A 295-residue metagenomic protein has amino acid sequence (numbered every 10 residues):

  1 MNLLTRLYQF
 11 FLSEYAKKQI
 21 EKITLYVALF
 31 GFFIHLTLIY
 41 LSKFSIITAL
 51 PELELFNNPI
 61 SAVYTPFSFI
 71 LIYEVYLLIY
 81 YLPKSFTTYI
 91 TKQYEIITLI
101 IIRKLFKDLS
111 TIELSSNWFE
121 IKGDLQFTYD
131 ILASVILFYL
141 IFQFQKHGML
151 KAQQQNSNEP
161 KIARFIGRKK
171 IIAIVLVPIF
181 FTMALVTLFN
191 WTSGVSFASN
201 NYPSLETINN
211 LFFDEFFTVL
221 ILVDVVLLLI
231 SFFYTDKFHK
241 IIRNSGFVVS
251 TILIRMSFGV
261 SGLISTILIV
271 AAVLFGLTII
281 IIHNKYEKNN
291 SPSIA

Functional and structural regions predicted by a protein language model:
M1-N57: N-terminal signal-anchor module of multipass membrane proteins
K18-E21, S157-F180, P203-E215: Membrane-water interface at loop-to-transmembrane-helix junctions
V27-L36, I96-K107, Y129-Q145, R164-N190 (+1 more regions): Alpha-helical transmembrane segments of multi-pass integral membrane proteins
L29-Y40, L211-A295: C-terminal transmembrane-bundle signature of multipass membrane proteins, characterized by strong activation on
T37-A49, L105-S116, Q145-L150, A184-S199 (+1 more regions): Membrane-helix interface motif
E54-Y64, G123-D130, P203-F216: Short aromatic-rich membrane-water interface segments that cap or initiate transmembrane helices in multi-pass membrane
L55-I60, L78-Q145, L150-A163: Membrane-interface helix-loop-helix junctions at boundaries between adjacent transmembrane segments
I60-E74, F180-M183, T187, I208-L228: Generic alpha-helical transmembrane segments
